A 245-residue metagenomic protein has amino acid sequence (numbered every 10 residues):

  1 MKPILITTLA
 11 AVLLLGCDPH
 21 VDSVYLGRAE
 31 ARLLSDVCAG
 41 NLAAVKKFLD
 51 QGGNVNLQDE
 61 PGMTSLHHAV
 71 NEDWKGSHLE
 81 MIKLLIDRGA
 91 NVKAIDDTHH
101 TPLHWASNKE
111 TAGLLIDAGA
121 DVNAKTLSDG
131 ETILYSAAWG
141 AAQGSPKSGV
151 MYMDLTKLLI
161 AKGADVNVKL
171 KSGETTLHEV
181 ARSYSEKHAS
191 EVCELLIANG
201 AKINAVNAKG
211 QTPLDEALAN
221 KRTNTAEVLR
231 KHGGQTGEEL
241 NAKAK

Functional and structural regions predicted by a protein language model:
K2-T7: Sec-dependent signal peptide recognition, specifically the positively charged N-region followed immediately by
L15-G16: C-terminal motif of bacterial Sec signal peptides marking the signal peptidase cleavage site
H20-H68: N-terminal segments that cap or nucleate solenoid repeat domains
A29, G62, H99, D129-G130 (+2 more regions): Start-of-repeat signature of ankyrin repeats
S35-G40, H68-H78, W105-K109, S136-Y152 (+2 more regions): Ankyrin repeat A-helix N-terminal signature
L49-N54, K83-N91, G113-D121, K157-D165 (+2 more regions): Ankyrin repeat domain, specifically the short helix-to-loop turn at the C-terminus of the second helix of each repeat
L57-Q58, V92-I95, V122-T126, V166-K169 (+2 more regions): Ankyrin repeat boundary signal
V206-K245: Leucine-rich solenoid repeat scaffolds
